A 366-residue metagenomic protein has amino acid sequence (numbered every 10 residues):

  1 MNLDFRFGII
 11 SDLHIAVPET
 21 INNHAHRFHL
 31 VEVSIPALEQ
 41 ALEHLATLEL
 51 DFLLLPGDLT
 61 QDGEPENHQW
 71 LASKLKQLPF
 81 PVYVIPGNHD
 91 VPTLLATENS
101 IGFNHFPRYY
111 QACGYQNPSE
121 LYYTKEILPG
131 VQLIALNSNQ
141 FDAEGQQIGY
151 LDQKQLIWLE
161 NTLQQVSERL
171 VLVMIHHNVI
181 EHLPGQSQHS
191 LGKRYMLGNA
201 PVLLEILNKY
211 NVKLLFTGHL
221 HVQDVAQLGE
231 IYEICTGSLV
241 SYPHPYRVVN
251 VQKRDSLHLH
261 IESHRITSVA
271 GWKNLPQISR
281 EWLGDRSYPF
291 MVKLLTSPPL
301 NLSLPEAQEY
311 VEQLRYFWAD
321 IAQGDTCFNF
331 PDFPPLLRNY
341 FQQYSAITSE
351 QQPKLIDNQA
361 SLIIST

Functional and structural regions predicted by a protein language model:
M1-G8, E120, T124-A135, V166 (+3 more regions): Beta-strand-turn-beta hairpins that frame and shape the catalytic cleft of phosphate-ester-processing enzymes
M1-H68: N-terminal active-site segment of His-dependent metallophosphoesterases
S11-P36, P92-T93, T97-Y115, D142-L151 (+2 more regions): Acidic/histidine-rich helix-loop elements that form or flank divalent-metal/phosphate-binding sites at the catalytic
D12, L53, D58, L71 (+6 more regions): Divalent metal-coordination and catalytic microenvironments
A16-E19, Q61-E64, N88-A96, F141-E144 (+3 more regions): Active-site environment of divalent metal-dependent phosphoester hydrolases
E43-F52, Q132, Q146-Y232, S303 (+1 more regions): His/acidic metal-ligating clusters that form di-metal
P65, Q69-W158, V248: Extended active-site neighborhood of metal-dependent phosphoesterases/phosphodiesterases
D255-T366: A short C-terminal boundary segment appended to hydrolase-like catalytic domains
